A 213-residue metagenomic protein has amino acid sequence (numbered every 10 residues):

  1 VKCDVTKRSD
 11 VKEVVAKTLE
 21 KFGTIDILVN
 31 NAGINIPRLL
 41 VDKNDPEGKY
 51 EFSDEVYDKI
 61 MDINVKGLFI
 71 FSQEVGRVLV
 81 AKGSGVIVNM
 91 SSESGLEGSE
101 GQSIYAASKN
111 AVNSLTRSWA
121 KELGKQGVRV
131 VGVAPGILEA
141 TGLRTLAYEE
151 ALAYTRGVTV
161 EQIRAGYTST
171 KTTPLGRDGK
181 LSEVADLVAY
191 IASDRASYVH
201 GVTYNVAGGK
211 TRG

Functional and structural regions predicted by a protein language model:
K2-V14, D54: The beta1-alpha1 cofactor-binding region of Rossmann-like NAD(H)/NADP(H)-dependent oxidoreductases
N35, E97, R177, V188-A189 (+1 more regions): Short C-terminal tail/terminal secondary-structure segment of NAD(P)H-dependent dehydrogenase/reductase domains
L39-D58, S169: Substrate-binding pocket helix/loop in short-chain dehydrogenase/reductase
S72, S108, T116: Active-site helix of classical SDR
R77, K121-E122, S197: Alpha-helical segment proximal to the catalytic Tyr-Lys
S92: Residue(s) in the substrate-gating loop at a strand-loop-helix junction that position the organic substrate next
G124, R129, V199-G201: Short, small/polar-rich loop/turn modules that mediate ligand/substrate recognition or access, typified
